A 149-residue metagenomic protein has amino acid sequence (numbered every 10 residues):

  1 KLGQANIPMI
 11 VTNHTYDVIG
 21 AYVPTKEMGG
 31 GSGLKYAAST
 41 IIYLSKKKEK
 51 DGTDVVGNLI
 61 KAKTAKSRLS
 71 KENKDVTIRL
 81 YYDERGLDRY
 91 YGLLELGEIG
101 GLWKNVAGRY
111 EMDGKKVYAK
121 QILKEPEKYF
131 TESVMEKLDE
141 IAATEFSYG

Functional and structural regions predicted by a protein language model:
K1-G100: Phosphate-binding/switch region of NTP-binding enzymes
N105-G149: Terminal-proximal interaction/regulatory segments of ATP-powered molecular machines
